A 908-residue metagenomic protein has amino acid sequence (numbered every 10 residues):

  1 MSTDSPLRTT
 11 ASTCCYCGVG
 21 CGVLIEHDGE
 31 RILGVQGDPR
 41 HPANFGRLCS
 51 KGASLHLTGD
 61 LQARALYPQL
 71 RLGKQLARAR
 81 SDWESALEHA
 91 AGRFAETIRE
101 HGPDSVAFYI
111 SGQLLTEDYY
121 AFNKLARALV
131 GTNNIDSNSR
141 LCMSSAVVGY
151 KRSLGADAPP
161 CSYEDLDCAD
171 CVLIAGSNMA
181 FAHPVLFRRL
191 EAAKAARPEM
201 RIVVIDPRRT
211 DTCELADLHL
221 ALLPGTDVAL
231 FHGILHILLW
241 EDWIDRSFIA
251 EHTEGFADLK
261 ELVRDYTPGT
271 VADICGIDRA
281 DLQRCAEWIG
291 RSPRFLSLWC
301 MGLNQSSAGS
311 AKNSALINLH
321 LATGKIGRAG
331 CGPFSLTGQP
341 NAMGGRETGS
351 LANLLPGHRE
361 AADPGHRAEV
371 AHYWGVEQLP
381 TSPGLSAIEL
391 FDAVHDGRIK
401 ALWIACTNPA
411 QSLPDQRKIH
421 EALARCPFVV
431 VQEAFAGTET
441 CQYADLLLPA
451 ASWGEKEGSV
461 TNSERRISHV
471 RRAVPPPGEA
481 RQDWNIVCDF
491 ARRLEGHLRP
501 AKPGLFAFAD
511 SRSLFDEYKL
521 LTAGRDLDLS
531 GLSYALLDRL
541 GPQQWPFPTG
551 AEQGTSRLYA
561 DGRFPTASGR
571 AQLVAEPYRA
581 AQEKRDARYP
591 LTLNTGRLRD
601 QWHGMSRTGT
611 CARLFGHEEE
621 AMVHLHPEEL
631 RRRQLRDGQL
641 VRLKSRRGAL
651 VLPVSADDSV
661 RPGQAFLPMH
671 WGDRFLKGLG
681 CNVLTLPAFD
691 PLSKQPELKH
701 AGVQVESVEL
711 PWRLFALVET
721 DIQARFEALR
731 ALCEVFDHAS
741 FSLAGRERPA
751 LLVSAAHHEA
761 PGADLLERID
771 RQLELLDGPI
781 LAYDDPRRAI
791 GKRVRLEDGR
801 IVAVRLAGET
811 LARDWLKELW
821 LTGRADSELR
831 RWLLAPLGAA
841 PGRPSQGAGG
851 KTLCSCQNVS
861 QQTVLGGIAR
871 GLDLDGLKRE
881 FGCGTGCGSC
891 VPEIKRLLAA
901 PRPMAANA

Functional and structural regions predicted by a protein language model:
M1-E241, E251, L259, T270 (+9 more regions): N-terminal export/assembly segments and adjacent metallocofactor-ligating motifs of anaerobic energy-metabolism
E26-I32, R646, L796-R800: Short acidic-glycine loop/turn motifs at beta-strand connectors
A107-L115, I274-I277, C300-S307, Q339 (+2 more regions): Conserved short loop/turn motifs at secondary-structure junctions
Y120-E191, P198-I205, V228-H232, H320-Q442 (+2 more regions): Extended redox/cofactor-interaction regions of prokaryotic respiratory oxidoreductases
V172, L215-A216, Y266-G269, W299-L303 (+1 more regions): Flexible glycine/proline-enriched surface loops and loop-helix/loop-strand junctions
E214-L222, P449-A451, E455, R465-P477 (+1 more regions): Short beta-alpha connecting loops at secondary-structure transitions that line or flank enzyme active sites
P477, D483-Q543, G604, T608-H624 (+3 more regions): Long, contiguous, secondary-structure-rich segments that constitute the structural scaffold of globular domains
E706-A908: Rossmann-like nucleotide/phosphate-binding core characteristic of flavoprotein oxidoreductases
